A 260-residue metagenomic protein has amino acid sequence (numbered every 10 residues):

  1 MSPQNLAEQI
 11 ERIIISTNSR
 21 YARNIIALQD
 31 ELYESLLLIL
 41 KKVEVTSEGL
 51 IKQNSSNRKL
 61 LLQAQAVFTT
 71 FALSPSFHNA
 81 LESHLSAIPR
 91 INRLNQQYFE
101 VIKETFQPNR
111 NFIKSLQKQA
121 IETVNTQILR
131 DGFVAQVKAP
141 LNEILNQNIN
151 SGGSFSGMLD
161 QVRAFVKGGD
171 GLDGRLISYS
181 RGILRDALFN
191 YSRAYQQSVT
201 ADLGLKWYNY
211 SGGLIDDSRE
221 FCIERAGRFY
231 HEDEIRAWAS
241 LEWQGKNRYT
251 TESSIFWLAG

Functional and structural regions predicted by a protein language model:
M1-G171: N-terminal leader/targeting and assembly helices and adjacent pre-domain segments
G171-G260: Acidic, glycine-rich two-metal-ion catalytic cores of nucleic acid-processing enzymes
